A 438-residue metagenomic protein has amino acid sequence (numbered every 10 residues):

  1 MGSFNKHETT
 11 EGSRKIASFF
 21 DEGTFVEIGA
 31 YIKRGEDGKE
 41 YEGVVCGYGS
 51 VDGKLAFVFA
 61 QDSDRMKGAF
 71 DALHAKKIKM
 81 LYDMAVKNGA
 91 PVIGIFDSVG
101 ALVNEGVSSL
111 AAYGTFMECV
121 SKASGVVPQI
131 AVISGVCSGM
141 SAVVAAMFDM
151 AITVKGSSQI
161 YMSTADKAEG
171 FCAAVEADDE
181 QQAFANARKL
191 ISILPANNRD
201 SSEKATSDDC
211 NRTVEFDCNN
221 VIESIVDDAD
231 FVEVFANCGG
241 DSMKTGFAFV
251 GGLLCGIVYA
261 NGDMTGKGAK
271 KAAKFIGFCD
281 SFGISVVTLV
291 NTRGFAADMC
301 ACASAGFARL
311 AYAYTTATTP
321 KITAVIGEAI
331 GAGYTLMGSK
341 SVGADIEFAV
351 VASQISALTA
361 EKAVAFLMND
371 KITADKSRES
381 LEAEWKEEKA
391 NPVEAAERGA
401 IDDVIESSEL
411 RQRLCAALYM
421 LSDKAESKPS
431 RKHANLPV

Functional and structural regions predicted by a protein language model:
M1-V438: Ligand-binding clefts of soluble mixed alpha/beta catalytic domains
